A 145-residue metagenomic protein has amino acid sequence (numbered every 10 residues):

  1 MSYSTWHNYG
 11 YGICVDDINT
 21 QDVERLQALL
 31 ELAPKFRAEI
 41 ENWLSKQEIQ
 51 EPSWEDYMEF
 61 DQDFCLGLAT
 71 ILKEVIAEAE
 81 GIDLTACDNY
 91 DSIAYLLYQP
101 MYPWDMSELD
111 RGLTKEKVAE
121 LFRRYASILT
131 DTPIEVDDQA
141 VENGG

Functional and structural regions predicted by a protein language model:
M1-D131: Acidic (Asp/Glu-rich) sequence patches and key acidic residues that form negatively charged surfaces used
D131-G145: C-terminal or internal capping secondary-structure element at the end of a domain, subdomain, or sheet
